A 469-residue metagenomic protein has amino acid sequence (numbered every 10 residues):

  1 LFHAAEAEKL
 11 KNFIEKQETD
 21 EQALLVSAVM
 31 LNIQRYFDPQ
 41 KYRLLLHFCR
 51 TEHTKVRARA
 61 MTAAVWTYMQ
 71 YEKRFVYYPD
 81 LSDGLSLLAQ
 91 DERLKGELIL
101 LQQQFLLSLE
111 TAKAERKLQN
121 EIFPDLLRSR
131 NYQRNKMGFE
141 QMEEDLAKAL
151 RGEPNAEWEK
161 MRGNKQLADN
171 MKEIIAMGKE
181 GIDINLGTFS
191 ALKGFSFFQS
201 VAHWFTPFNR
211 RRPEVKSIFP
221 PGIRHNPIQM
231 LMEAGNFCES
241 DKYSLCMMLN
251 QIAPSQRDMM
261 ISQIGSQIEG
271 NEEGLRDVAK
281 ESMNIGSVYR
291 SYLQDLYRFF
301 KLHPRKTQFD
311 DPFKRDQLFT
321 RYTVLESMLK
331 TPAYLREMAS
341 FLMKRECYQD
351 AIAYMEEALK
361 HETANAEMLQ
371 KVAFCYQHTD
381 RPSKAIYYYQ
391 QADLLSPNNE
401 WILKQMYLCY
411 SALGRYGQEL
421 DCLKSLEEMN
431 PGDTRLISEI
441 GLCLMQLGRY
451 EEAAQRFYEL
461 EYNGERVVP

Functional and structural regions predicted by a protein language model:
Q40-R43, H47, A353, Y387 (+2 more regions): Primarily a tetratricopeptide repeat
R59, A333, E367, E400-W401 (+2 more regions): Start-of-helix register in tetratricopeptide repeats
G96-I99, L107-S266: Non-catalytic protein-protein interaction scaffold segments in large eukaryotic complex-forming proteins
A202-S396: Alpha-solenoid helical-repeat scaffolds
E357-K360, Q390-L394, K424-E428, Y458-Y462: Conserved structural position within tetratricopeptide repeats
